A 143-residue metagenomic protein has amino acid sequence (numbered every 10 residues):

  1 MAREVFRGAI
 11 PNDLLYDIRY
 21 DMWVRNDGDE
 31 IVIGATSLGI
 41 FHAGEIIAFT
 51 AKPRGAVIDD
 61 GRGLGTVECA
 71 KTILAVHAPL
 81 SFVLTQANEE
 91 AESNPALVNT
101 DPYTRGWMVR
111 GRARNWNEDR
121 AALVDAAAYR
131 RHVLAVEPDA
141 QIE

Functional and structural regions predicted by a protein language model:
M1-D60, T100, R105-N115, A122-A127 (+1 more regions): Acidic, low-complexity mobile loops and tails
D21, G55, H77-Q86: Generic structural motif
N26-D29, Q86-N94, E118: Short, conserved beta-turn/loop elements at beta-strand boundaries and strand-helix junctions
G39, T72, E92-S93: A short acidic/small-residue loop/turn micro-motif
T50, E68, L74-A78: Small beta-strand-rich domains/subdomains or short beta-sheet motifs embedded in larger alpha/beta proteins
I58, L64-G65, L84: Generic structural signal for buried aliphatic residues
I73, E118-D119: Short beta-strands and strand-coil junctions in structured, solvent-facing domains, enriched
